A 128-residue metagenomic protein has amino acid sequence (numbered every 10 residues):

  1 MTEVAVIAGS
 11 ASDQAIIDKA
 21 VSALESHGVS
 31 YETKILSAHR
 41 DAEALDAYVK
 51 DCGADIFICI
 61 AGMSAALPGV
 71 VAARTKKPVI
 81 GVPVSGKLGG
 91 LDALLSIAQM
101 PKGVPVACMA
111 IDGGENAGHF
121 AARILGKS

Functional and structural regions predicted by a protein language model:
T2-A38: Glycine-rich phosphate/diphosphate-binding loop of Rossmann-like nucleotide-binding domains
A8, A61, V82-S85, P105 (+1 more regions): Short beta->alpha connector loops at strand-helix junctions that form conserved, small/polar/Pro-enriched
D13-I17, A42, A61-V70, L88-L91 (+1 more regions): Short glycine/serine/threonine-rich phosphate/pyrophosphate-binding segments that cradle anionic phosphate groups
V21, L45-V49, A72-A73, G89-P101: Active-site-proximal loop->helix
Y31-G53: N-terminal beta-loop-helix "entrance" segment that forms/cooperates in small-molecule cofactor or anionic ligand
D46-P83: Glycine-rich phosphate-binding loop
L88-S128: Short, glycine-/small-residue-rich phosphate/pyrophosphate-handling segment
